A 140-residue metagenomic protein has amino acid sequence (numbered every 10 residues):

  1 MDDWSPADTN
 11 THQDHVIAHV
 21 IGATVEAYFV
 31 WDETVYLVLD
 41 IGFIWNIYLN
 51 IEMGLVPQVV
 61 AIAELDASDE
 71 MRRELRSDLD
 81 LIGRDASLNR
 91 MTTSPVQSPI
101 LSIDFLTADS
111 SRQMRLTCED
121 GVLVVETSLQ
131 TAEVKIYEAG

Functional and structural regions predicted by a protein language model:
M1-G140: Surface-exposed, interaction-prone regions used to assemble/regulate multi-protein complexes
